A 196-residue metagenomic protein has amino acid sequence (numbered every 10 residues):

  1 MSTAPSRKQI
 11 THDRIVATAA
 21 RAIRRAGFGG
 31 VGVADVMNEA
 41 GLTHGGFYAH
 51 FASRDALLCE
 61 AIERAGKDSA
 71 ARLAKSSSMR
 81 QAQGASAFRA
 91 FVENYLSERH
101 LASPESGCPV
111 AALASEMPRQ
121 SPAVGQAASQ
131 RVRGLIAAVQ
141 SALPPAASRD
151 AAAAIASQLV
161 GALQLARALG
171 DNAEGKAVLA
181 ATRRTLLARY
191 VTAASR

Functional and structural regions predicted by a protein language model:
M1-I10, T192-R196: N-terminal intrinsically disordered/low-complexity leader segments
K8, H12, V16, I62 (+2 more regions): Amphipathic, non-transmembrane alpha-helical scaffold segments
R14, T18-E60: Helix-turn-helix
T18-R25, R72-S76, Q158-L165: Solvent-exposed, amphipathic alpha-helical segments
E60, A74-G107, A152-I155: Hydrophobic alpha-helical connector segments
K67-A71, S86-R89, E105-S106, P118-P144 (+1 more regions): Amphipathic alpha-helical packing segments from all-alpha helical-bundle domains
L113: His/Asp/Glu-enriched, well-ordered alpha-helical/loop segment that forms or immediately abuts the divalent-metal
S121-Q130, A142-R196: Hydrophobic/aromatic-rich alpha-helical bundle segments in the mid-to-C-terminal region
